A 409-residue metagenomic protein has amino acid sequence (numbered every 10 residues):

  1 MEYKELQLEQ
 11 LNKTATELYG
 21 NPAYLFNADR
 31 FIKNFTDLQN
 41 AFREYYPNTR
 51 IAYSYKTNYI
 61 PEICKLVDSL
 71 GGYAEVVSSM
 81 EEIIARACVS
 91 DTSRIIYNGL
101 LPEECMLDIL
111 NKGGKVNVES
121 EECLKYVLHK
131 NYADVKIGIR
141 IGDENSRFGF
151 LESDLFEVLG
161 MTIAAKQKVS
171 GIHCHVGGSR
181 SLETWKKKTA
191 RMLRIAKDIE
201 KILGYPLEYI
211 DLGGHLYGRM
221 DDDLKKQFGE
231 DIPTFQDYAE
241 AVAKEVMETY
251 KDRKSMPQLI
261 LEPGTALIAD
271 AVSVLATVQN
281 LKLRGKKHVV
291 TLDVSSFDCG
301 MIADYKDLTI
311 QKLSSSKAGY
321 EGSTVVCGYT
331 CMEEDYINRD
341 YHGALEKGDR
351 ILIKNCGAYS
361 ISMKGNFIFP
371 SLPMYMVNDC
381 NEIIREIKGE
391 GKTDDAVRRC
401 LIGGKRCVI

Functional and structural regions predicted by a protein language model:
M1-V116, E122-D134, A164, K168 (+3 more regions): A charged N-terminal "starter" segment
F26-K33, N58, E122, S153 (+9 more regions): Conserved active-site and cofactor/substrate-binding residues in soluble primary-metabolism enzymes
F31, K56, S78, I109 (+6 more regions): Conserved, mostly hydrophobic/aromatic
T57-Y59, M80-E81, L101-E103, S120-E122 (+7 more regions): Active-site-proximal loop/turn and secondary-structure-junction residues that shape catalytic pockets, frequently
I63-V67, A85-V89, L107, L124-N131 (+3 more regions): Distinct, well-ordered alpha-helical segments
Y97, V118, I139, C174 (+3 more regions): Conserved beta-strand positions
D143-T277: Active-site loop/helix belt of alpha/beta enzymes
M247, R253-I409: Charged (often Lys/Glu-rich) extended helix/loop segments that serve as interaction or gating elements
